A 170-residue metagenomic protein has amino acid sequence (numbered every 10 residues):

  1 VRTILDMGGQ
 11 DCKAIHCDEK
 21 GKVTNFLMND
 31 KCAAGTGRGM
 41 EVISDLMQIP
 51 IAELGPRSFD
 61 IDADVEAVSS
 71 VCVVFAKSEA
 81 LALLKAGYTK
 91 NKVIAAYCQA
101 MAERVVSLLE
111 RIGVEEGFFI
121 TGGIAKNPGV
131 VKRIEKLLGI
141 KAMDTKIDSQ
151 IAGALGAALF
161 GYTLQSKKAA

Functional and structural regions predicted by a protein language model:
V1-K22, A63-E66: Gly/Thr-rich phosphate-binding beta-strand-loop-beta motif of the actin/hexokinase/Hsp70
L5-G9, L27-G35, A96-Y97, T121-I124 (+1 more regions): Active-site nucleophile and cofactor-binding loops and adjacent substrate-binding regions of central metabolic enzymes
G8-E19, V71-S78, I124-G139: Acidic-glycine-rich active-site phosphate/pyrophosphate-binding loop
E19-D60, L159, T163: Glycine-rich phosphate-binding loop plus the immediately following alpha-helix
G37-E41, K146-A170: Glycine-rich phosphate-binding/hydrolytic loop that grips phosphoryl groups
A76-L109, Q150: Adenine-nucleotide phosphate-binding core of ATP-dependent small-molecule kinases
E110, V114-L137, S149-Q150: Glycine-rich phosphate-binding loops at beta-strand->alpha-helix junctions
